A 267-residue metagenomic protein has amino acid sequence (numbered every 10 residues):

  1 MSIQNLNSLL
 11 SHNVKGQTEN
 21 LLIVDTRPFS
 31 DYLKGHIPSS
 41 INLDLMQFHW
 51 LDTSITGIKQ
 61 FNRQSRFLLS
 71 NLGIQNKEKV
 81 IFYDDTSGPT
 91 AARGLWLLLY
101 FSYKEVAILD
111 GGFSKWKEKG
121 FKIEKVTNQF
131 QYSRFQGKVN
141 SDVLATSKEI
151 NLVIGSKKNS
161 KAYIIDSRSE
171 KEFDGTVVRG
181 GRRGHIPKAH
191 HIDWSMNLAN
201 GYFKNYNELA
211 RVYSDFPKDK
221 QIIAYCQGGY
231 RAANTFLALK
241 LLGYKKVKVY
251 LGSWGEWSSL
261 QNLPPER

Functional and structural regions predicted by a protein language model:
M1-R267: Cytosolic catalytic domains that perform sulfur/thiol-centered chemistry
